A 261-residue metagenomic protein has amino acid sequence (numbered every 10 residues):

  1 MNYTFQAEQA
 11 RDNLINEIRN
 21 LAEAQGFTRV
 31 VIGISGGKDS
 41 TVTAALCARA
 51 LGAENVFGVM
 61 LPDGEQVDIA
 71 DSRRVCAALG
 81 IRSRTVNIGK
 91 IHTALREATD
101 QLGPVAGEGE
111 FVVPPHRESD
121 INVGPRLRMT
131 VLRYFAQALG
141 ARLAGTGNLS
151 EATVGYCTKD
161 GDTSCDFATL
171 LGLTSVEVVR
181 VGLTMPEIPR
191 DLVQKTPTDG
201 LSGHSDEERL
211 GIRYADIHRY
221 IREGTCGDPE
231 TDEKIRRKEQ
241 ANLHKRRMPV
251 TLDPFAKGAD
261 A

Functional and structural regions predicted by a protein language model:
M1-I32, L46, E54-F57, D63-E65 (+5 more regions): ATP/NTP-dependent adenylation/nucleotidyl-transfer catalytic domains that generate, transfer, or process NMP-activated
G37: Conserved G/P- and acidic residue-centered "switch" motifs that form tight phosphate/ATP-binding loops in soluble
S40, L149-A152: Generic detector of well-ordered alpha-helical packing
V42-R49: Active-site signature of alpha/beta-hydrolase-fold catalytic machinery across serine- and Asp/Cys-nucleophile hydrolases
